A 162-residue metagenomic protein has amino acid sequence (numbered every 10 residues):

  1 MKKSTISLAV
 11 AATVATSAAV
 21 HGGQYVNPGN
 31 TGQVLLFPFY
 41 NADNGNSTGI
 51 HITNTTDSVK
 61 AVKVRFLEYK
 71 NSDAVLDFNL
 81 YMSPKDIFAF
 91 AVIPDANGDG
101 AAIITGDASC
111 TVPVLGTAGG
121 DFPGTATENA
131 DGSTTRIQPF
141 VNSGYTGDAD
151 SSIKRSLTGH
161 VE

Functional and structural regions predicted by a protein language model:
K2-A12, A18-E162: Gly/Pro-rich, tryptophan- and cysteine-flecked surface segments typical of secreted/extracellular proteins
